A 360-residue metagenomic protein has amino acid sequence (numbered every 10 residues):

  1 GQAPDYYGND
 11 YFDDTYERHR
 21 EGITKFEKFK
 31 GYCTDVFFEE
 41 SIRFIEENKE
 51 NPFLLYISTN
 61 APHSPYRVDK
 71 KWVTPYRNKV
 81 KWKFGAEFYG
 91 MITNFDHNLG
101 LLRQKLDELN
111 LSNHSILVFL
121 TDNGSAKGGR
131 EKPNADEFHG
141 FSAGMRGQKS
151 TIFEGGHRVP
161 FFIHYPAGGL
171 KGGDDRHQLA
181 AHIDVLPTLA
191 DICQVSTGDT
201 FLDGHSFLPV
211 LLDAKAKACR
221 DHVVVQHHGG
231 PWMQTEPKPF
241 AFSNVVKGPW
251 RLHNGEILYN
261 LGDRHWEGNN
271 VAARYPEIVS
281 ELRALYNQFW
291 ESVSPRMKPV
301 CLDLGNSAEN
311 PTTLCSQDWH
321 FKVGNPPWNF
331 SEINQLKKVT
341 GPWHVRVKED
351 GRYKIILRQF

Functional and structural regions predicted by a protein language model:
G1, S125-I152, G169-D174, Q178 (+2 more regions): C-terminal cap/loop subdomain of S1 sulfatases and analogous C-terminal strand-loop tails that border
G1-F53, T59-V80, A86-Y89, K171 (+1 more regions): Formylglycine-dependent
D5-D10, Y56, P65-K71, R103 (+2 more regions): Short, solvent-exposed loop/turn and secondary-structure capping segments
R20-F26, V80-G85, F119, S142-R146 (+3 more regions): Flexible glycine/proline-enriched surface loops and loop-helix/loop-strand junctions
S41, L54-I57, F162, L189 (+4 more regions): A short aromatic-rich beta-strand->coil structural motif
K49-L55, L111-L117, H157, C219-D221 (+1 more regions): Loop/turn elements at helix/coil->beta-strand transitions in domains of secreted/extracellular proteins
S58, N94-P133: Metal-dependent active-site segment of extracytoplasmic phospho-/sulfohydrolases and closely related
V185, V271-F360: Long, internal low-complexity/basic segments
